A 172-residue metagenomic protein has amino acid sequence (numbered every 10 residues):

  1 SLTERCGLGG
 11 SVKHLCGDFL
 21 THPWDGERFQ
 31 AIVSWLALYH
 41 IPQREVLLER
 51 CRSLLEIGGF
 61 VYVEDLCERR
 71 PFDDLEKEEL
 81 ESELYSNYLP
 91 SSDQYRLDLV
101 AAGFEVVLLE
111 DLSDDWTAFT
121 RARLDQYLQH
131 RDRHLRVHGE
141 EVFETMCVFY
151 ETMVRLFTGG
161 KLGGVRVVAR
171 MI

Functional and structural regions predicted by a protein language model:
S1-R5: Short alpha-helix adjacent to the SAM-binding motif of class I
G7-T21: Conserved SAM-binding strand-loop segment of SAM-dependent methyltransferases
L20-I32: A short acidic, Gly/Pro-enriched loop at the edge of an enzyme's catalytic core that lines a small-molecule cofactor
Q30-Q43: A short SAM/SAH-binding and catalytic strip from SAM-dependent methyltransferases
E45-F60: A short glycine-rich, Lys/Arg-flanked "PGG" loop and its adjoining helix->strand segment in the class I
L66-S86, L97-L99: Short, glycine-/aromatic-enriched active-site segment of Class I SAM-dependent methyltransferases
N87-L109: Short alpha-helix
E110-I172: Conserved Class I S-adenosyl-L-methionine
